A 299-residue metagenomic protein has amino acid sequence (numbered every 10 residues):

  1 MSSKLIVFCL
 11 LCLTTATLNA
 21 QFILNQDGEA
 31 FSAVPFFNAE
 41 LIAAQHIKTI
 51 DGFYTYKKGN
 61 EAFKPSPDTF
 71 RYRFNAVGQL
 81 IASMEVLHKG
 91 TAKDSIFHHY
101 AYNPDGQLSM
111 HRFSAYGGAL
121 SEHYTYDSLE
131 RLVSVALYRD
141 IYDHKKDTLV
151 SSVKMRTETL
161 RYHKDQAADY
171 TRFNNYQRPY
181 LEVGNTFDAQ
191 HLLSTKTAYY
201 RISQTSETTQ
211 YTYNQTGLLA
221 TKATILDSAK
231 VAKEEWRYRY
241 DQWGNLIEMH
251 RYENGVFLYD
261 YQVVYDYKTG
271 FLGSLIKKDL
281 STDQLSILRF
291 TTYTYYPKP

Functional and structural regions predicted by a protein language model:
M1-L24: Bacterial Sec-dependent N-terminal signal peptides
Q21-P299: Buried hydrophobic residues that stabilize the cores of well-folded domains
